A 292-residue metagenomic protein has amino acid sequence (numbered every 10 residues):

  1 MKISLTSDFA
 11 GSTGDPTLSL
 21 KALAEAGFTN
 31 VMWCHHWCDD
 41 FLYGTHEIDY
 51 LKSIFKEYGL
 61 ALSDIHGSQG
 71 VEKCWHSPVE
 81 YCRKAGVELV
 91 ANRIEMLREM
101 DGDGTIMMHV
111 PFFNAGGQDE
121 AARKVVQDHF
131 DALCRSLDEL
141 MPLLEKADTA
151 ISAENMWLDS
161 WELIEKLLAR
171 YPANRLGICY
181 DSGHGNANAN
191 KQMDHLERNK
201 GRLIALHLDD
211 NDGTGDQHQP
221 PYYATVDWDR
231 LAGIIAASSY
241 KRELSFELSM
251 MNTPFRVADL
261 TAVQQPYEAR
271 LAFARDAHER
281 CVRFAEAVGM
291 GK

Functional and structural regions predicted by a protein language model:
M1-K2, T13-G27, D138, W161-K292: Histidine-acidic metal/acid-base catalytic patches
I3-S7, V31-W33, L62-G67, G104-M108 (+4 more regions): Hydrophobic faces of well-ordered beta-strands that scaffold small-molecule active sites in alpha/beta enzyme cores
T6-A10, C34-C38, G67-G70, P111-F113 (+4 more regions): Active-site beta-loop-alpha junctions enriched in small/polar residues
P16-H36, D101-T105: Catalytic domains of carbohydrate-active enzymes, especially glycoside hydrolases
T17, K56-E57, W75-G177, V257 (+1 more regions): Active-site acidic/histidine proton-transfer and metal-coordination neighborhood in alpha/beta enzyme cores
M32-K56, V110-A115, D216: Glycine-rich, proline-tolerant flexible connector loops at the mouths of alpha/beta enzymes
D39, V71-S77, N114-R123, A187 (+2 more regions): A short acidic, helix-capping loop that chelates divalent metal ions and anchors anionic groups
G44-Y50, R83, V87-V90, R123-L137 (+2 more regions): Charged helix-capping and loop-helix junction motifs
